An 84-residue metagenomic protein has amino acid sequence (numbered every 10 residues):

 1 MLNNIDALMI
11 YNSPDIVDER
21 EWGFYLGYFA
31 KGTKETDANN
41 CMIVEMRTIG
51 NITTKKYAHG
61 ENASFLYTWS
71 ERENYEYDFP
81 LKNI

Functional and structural regions predicted by a protein language model:
L2-I84: Intrinsically disordered, compositionally biased low-complexity regions
